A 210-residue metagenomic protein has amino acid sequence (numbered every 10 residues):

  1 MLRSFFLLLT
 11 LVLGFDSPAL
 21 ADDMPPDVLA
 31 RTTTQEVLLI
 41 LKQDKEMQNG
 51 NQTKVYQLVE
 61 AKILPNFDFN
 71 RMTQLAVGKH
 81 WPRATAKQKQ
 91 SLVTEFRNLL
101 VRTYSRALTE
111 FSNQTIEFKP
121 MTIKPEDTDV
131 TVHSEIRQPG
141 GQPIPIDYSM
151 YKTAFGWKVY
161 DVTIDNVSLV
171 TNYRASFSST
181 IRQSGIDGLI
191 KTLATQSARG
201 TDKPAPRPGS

Functional and structural regions predicted by a protein language model:
S4-L13: Sec-dependent N-terminal signal peptides
F15, Q138-G140, A154: Short loop/turn positions at the edges of beta-strands in beta-sheet-rich folds
F15-A21: Sec/Tat signal peptide C-region and signal peptidase I cleavage site
D23-Y104: Early exported N-terminus immediately downstream of N-terminal targeting peptides
W81, N98-L99, I123, R137-Q138 (+1 more regions): Solvent-exposed loop/turn segments at secondary-structure junctions within structured extracellular/periplasmic domains
R102-I144, Q196-S210: Surface-exposed, charged secondary-structure patches
P143-T171: Short beta-strand edge/turn micro-motifs at domain boundaries
D161-S210: Low-complexity, intrinsically disordered terminal/linker segments enriched in charged and Gly/Pro repeats
